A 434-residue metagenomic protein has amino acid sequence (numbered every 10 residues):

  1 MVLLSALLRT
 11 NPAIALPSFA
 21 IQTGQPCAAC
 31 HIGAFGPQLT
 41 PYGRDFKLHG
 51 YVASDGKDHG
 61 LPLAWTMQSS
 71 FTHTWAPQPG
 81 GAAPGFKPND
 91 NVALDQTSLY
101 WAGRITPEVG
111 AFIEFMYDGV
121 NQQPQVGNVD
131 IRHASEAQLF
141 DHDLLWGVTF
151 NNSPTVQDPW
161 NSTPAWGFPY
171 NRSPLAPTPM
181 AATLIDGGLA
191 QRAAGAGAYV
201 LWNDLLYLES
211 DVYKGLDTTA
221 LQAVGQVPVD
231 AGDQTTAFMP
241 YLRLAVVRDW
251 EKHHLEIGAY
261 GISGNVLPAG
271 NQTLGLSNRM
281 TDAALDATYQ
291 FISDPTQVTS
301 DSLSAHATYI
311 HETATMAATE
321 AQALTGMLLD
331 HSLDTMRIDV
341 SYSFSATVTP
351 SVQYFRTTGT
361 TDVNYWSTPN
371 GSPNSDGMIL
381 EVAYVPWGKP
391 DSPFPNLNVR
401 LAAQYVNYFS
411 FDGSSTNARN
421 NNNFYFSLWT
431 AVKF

Functional and structural regions predicted by a protein language model:
Q25-A34: The canonical Cys-X-X-Cys-His
P26, L285, L380-P386, N420-F434: Outer-membrane beta-barrel "beta-signal"
Q38-T40, L63-H73, F86-T218, T236-K252 (+7 more regions): Outer membrane beta-barrel
D58-A64, G110, D141-G147, L205-Y207 (+6 more regions): Outer-membrane beta-barrel architecture
S70-A76, M116-V120, S153-Q157, Y213-V224 (+7 more regions): Sequence/structural signature of outer-membrane beta-barrel proteins
K87-N91, G119-Q125, D186-A190, D230-T236 (+4 more regions): Replace "Gram-negative outer membrane beta-barrel proteins" with "bacterial and organellar outer membrane beta-barrel
H254-P386: Detector for outer-membrane/organellar transmembrane beta-barrel domains, recognizing the amphipathic beta-strand
